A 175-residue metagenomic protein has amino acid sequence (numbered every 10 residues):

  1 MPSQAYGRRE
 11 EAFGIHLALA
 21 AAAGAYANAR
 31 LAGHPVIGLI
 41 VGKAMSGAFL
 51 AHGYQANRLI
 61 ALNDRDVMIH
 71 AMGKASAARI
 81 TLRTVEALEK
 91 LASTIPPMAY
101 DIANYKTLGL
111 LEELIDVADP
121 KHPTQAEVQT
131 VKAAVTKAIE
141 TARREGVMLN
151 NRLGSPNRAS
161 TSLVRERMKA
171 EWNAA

Functional and structural regions predicted by a protein language model:
M1-Q4: Short loop/turn segments at strand-loop or loop-helix junctions that form parts of catalytic or ligand-binding pockets
Y6-A126: Conserved catalytic cores of soluble enzyme domains, especially glycine-rich substrate-binding beta-alpha loops
Q129-A175: Intrinsically disordered, low-complexity segments enriched in small/flexible residues
